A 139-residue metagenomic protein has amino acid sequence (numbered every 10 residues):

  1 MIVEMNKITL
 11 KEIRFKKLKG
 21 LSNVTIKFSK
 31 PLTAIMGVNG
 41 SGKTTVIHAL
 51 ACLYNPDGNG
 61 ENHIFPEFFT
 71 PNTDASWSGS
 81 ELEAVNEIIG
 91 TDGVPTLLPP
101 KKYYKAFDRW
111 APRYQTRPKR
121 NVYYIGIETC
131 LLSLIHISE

Functional and structural regions predicted by a protein language model:
M1-H48: Pre-Walker A-like glycine/lysine-rich segment at the N-terminus of P-loop NTPase domains
M1-K16, D92-R117: A short, basic N-terminal segment
I8, L21, G79-E81, R120: A general secondary-structure signal for short beta-strands and their flanking turns/coil in non-transmembrane regions
L18, P31, E87-T91, E128-C130: Generic structural motif
S29, T45-K102: Conserved P-loop NTP-binding catalytic core
T33, L82-A84, V122-Y123: A broad, low-specificity signal marking well-ordered, structured residues that form hydrophobic/aromatic
Y114-L132: Extended, charged alpha-helical "arm/stalk" segments used for dimerization and assembly in large NTPase-driven machines
I135-I137: Conserved small/polar residues in nucleotide/adenosyl-binding loops
